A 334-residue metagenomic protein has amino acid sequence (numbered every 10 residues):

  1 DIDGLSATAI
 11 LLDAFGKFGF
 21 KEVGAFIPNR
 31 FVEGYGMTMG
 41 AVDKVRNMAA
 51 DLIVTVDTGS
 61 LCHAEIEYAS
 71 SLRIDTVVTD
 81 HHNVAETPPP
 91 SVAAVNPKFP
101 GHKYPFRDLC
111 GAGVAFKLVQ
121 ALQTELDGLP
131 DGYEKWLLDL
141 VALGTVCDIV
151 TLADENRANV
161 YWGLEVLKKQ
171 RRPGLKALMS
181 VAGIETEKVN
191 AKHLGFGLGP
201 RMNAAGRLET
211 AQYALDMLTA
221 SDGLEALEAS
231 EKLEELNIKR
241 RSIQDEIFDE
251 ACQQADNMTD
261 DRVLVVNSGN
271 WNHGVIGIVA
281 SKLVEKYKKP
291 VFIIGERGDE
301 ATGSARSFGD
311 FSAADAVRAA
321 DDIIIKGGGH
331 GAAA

Functional and structural regions predicted by a protein language model:
D1-L52, L72, T124-A334: Hydrophobic helix-and-loop "lid/oligomerization" segment in the mid-to-C-terminal part of catalytic domains
A49, V56-C110: Histidine/acidic-residue-rich, glycine-tolerant segments that coordinate divalent metal ions
T87-G128, E134-V146, H330: Short alpha-helices
